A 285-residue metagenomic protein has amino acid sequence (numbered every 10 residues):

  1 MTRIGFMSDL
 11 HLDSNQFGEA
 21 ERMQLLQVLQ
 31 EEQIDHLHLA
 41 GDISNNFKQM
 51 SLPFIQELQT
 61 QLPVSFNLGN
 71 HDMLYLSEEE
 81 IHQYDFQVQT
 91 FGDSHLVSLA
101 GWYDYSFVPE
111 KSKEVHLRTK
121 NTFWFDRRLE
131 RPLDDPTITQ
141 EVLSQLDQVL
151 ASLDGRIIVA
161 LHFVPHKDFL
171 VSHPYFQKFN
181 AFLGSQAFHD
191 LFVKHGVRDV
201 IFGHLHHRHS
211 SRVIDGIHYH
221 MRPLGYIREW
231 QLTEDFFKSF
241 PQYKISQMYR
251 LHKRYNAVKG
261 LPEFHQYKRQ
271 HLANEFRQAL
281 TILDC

Functional and structural regions predicted by a protein language model:
M1-G5, V88-S98, Y103, V108 (+2 more regions): Beta-strand-turn-beta hairpins that frame and shape the catalytic cleft of phosphate-ester-processing enzymes
M1-T60, M73-Y75, W124-E130: N-terminal active-site segment of His-dependent metallophosphoesterases
F6-S8, L37-D42, V64-N70, Q83-Y84 (+4 more regions): Active-site neighborhood of phospho(di)ester-bond hydrolases with catalytic His/Asp-centered motifs
N15-E19, A40-Q59, N70-F86, F91 (+3 more regions): Metal-dependent catalytic neighborhoods of phosphoester/phosphodiester hydrolases
L29, E79-D93, V97, V142-G155: Short amphipathic alpha-helices and their capping/turn segments at secondary-structure boundaries
Q56-L58, S65, G92-H95, H166-L251: Conserved beta-sheet core of the metallophosphoesterase superfamily
S98-D154, F163-Y175, Q247, K253 (+1 more regions): Active-site-proximal loop/helix segment associated with metal-binding centers of metalloenzymes
K244-C285: A short C-terminal boundary segment appended to hydrolase-like catalytic domains
